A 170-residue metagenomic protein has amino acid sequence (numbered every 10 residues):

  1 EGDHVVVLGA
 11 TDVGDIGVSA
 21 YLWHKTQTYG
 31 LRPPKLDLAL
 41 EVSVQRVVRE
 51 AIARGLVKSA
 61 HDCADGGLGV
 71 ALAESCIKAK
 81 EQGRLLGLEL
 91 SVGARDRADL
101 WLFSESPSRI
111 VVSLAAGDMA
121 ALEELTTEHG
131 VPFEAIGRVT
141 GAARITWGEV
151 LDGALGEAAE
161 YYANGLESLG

Functional and structural regions predicted by a protein language model:
E1-K35, R49-I52, P107, A115-D118: Mobile "lid/hinge" segments at catalytic clefts and subdomain interfaces of large enzymes
Y29-L31, Q45, I52-G170: Glycine-/charge-enriched secondary-structure boundary and capping motifs
L36-S43: C-terminal transmembrane module of polytopic alpha-helical membrane proteins
